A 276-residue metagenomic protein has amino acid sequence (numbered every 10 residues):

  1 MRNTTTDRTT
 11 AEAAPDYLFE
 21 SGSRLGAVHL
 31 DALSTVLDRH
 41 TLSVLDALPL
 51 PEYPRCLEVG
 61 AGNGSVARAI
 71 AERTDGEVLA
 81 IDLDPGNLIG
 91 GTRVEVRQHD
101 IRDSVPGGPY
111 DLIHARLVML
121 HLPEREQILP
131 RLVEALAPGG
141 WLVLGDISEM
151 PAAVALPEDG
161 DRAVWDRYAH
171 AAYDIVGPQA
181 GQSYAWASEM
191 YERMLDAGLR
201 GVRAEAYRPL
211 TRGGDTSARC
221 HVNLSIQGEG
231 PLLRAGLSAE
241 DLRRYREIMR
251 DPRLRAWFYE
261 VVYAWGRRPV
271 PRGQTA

Functional and structural regions predicted by a protein language model:
A13-D38: Class I SAM-dependent methyltransferase Rossmann-like catalytic core, especially the SAM/SAH-binding loop
L25-G26, R167, V202-A256: C-terminal helical/coil "lid" or tail adjacent to the Rossmann-like core of SAM-dependent
T35-E52: Conserved alpha-helix/loop element of class I SAM-dependent methyltransferases that forms part of the SAM/SAH-binding
R55-L57, A61-S104: Class I SAM-dependent methyltransferase SAM/SAH-binding core
D103-I113: A short acidic, Gly/Pro-enriched loop at the edge of an enzyme's catalytic core that lines a small-molecule cofactor
D111-E126: A short SAM/SAH-binding and catalytic strip from SAM-dependent methyltransferases
E126-W141: A short glycine-rich, Lys/Arg-flanked "PGG" loop and its adjoining helix->strand segment in the class I
V143-D215: Conserved catalytic/acceptor-binding region of the Class I
